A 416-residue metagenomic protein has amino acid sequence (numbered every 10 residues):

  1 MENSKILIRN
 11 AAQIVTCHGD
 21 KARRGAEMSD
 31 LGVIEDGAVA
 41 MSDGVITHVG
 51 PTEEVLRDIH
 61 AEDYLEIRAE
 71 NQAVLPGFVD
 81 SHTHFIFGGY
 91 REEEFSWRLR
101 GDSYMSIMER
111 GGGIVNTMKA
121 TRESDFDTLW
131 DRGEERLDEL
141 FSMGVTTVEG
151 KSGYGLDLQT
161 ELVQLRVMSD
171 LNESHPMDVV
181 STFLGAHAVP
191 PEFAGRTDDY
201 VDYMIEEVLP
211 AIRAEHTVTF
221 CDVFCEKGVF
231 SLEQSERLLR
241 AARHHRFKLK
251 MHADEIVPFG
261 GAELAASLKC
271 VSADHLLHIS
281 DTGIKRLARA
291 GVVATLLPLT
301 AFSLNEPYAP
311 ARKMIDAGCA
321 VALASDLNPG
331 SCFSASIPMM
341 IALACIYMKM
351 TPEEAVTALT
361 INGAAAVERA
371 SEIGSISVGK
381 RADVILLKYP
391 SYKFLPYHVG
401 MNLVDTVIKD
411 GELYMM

Functional and structural regions predicted by a protein language model:
M1-S4, V15-V74: Histidine-rich, glycine-flanked metal-binding segment
L7, Y64-R68, S181, V407: Conserved beta-strand scaffold positions in the cores of enzyme catalytic domains, especially in NTP/NDP-utilizing
A11, V39, G44, N71 (+15 more regions): Divalent metal-coordination and catalytic microenvironments
A12, H244-L249, S267-L268, N305-Y389: His/Asp/Glu-enriched, well-ordered alpha-helical/loop segment that forms or immediately abuts the divalent-metal
A22-E27, L359-I361, R381-M416: C-terminal cap of metal-dependent C-N hydrolases
Y64-R132: Metal-associated gating/positioning segment near the N- to mid-region
T117-G133, D138-E139, T146-F259: Metal-coordinating catalytic core of metallo-dependent amide/deamination hydrolases
Y200-E207, A211-H216, F230-D316, S334: Catalytic core of soluble alpha/beta enzymes
